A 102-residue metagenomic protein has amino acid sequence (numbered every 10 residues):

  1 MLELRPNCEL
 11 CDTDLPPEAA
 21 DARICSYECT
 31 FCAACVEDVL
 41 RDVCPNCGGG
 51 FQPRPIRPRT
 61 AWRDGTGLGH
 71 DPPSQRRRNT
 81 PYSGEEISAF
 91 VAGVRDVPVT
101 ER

Functional and structural regions predicted by a protein language model:
M1-R102: Intrinsically disordered, low-complexity regulatory regions in eukaryotic proteins
